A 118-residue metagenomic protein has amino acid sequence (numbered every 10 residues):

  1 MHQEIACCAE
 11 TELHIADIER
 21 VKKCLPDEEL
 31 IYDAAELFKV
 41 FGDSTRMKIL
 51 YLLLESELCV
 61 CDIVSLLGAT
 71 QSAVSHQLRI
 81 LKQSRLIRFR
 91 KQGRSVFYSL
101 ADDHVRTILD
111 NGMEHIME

Functional and structural regions predicted by a protein language model:
M1-F41: N-terminal leader segment of winged-helix/HTH proteins
P26-S72, V96-D103: N-terminal helix-turn-helix DNA-binding core of bacterial DNA-binding proteins
D27, L86, E118: Hydrophobic patch in the ABC ATPase nucleotide-binding domain
F38, S99-E118: Conserved segment of winged-helix/HTH DNA-binding domains
G42, V74-Q77, G112: Generic structural signal for conserved hydrophobic packing positions in ordered secondary structure
S65, H76, K82-Q83: Alpha-helical residues within the helix-turn-helix
K82-Q92: Beta-hairpin "wing" of winged helix-turn-helix
